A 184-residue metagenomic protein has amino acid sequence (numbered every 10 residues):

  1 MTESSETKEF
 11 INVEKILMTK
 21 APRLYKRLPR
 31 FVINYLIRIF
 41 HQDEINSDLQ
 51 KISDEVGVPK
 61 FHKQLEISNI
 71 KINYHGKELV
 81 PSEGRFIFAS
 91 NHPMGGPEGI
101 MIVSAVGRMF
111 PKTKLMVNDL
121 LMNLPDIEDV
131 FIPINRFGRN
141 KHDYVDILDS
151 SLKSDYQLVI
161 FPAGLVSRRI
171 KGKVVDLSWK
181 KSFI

Functional and structural regions predicted by a protein language model:
M1-F86, G99-M101, E128: Membrane-anchoring hydrophobic helices of lipid-metabolizing enzymes
I67-I184: Soluble catalytic domains of membrane acyltransferases
